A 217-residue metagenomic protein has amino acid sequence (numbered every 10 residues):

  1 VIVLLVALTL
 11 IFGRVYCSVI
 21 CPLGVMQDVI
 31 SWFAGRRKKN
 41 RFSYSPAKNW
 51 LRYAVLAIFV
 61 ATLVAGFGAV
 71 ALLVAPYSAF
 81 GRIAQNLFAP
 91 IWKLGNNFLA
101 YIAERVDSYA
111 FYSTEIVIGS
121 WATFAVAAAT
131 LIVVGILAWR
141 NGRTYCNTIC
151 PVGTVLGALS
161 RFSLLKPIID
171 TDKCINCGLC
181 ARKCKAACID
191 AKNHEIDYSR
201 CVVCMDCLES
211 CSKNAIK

Functional and structural regions predicted by a protein language model:
V1-K183, A187-A191, S199-R200, D206-K217: Non-ligating segments of multi-cofactor redox enzymes
